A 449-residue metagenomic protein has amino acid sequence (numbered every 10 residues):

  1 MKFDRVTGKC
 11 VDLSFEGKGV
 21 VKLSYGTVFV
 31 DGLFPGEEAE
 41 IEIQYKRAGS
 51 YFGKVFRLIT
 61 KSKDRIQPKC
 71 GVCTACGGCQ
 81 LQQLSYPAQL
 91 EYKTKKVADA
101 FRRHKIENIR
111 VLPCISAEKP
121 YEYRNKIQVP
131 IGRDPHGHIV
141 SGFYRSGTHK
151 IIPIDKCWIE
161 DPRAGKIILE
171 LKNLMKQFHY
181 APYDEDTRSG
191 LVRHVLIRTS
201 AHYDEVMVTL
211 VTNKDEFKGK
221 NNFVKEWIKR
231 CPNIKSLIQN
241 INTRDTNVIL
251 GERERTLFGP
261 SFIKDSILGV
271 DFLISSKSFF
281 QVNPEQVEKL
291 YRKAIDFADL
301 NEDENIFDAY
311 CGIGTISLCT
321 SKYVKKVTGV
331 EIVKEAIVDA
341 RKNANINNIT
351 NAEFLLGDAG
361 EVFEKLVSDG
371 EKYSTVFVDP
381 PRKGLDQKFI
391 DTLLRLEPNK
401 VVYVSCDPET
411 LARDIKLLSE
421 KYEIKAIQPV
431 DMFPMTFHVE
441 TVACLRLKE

Functional and structural regions predicted by a protein language model:
M1-P68, V72, E353, E361: Terminal RNA-binding accessory module
K2-V6, F15, D215, G219-E449: Rossmann-like S-adenosyl-L-methionine
G19-S24, G142-R145, T209-V211, A340: Short, acidic/hydrophobic/Gly-rich beta-strand patch recurrent on exposed beta strands that often constitutes part
I43-Y45, I131, T199: Conserved "cap/hinge" positions at secondary-structure junctions
F56-P68, A75-P182, H202, F217: Extended interfacial segments that mediate partner engagement and assembly in macromolecular machines
L112-P120, E185-D186, R193-H194, R198 (+1 more regions): Short, solvent-exposed loop/turn elements at beta->coil junctions and helix N-caps that rim active or binding pockets
I197, Y203-N213, D271-S275: Short, aliphatic-rich beta-strand segments
